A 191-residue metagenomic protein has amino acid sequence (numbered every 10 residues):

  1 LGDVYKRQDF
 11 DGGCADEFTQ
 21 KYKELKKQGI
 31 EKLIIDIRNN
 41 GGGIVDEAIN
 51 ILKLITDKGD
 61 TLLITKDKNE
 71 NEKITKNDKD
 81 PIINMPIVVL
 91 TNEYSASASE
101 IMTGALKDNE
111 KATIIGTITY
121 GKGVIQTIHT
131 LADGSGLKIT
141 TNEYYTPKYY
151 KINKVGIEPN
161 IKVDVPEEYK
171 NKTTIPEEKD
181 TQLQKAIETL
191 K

Functional and structural regions predicted by a protein language model:
G2, T19, E24-E31, D46-N50 (+4 more regions): Intrinsically disordered, Ser/Thr/Pro/Gly-rich linkers and terminal tails that flank and connect PDZ domains
G2-K122, Q126-A132: Cleft-lining beta-strand/loop regions that shape enzyme active-site pockets
P81-I83, S135-I139, E188: A general structural signal for short secondary-structure boundary/capping elements
Q126-H129, L137-K170: Conserved P-loop NTPase
